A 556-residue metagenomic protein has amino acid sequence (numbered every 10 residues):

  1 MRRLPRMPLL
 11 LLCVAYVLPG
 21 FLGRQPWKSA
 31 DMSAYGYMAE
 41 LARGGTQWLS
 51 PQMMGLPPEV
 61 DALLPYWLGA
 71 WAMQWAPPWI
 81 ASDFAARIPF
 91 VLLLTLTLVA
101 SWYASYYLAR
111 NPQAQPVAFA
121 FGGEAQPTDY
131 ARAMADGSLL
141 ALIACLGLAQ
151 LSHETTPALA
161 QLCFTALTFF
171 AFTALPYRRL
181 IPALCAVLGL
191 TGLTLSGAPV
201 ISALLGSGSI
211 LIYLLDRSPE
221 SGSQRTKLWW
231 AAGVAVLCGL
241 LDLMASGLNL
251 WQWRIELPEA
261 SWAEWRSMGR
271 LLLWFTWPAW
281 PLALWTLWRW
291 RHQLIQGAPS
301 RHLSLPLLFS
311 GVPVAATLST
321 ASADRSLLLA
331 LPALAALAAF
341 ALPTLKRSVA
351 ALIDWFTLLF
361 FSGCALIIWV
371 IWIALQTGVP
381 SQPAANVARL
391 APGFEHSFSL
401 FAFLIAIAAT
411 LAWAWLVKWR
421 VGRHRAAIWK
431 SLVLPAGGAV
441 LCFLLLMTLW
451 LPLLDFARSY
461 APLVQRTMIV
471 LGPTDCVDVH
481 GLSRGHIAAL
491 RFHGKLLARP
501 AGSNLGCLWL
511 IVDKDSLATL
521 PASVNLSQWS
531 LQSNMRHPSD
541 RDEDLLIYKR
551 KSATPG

Functional and structural regions predicted by a protein language model:
R2-P5, L10, T155, A174-G556: Membrane-embedded architecture of ER/inner-membrane glycosylation machinery
V14-W48, Q252-L257: Aromatic-rich transmembrane-lumenal/periplasmic boundary elements in polytopic membrane proteins
A34-V60, L64-W67, W71: Extracytosolic helix-loop segments that constitute the early lumenal/periplasmic catalytic or substrate-binding loops
L63, W67, A76-A104, T128-D136 (+1 more regions): Loop-to-helix entry region of an early transmembrane alpha helix in multi-pass inner-membrane enzymes
D83, F119-Y130, L140-L159: Aromatic- and kink-enriched transmembrane "portal" helix at the membrane-lumen/periplasm boundary that abuts
I88-Q126, I143-A144, L167: Transmembrane-helix motifs of polytopic, lipid-linked glycan transferases
S101-A104, L148, T168, A283 (+1 more regions): Hydrophobic/aromatic residues in alpha-helical transmembrane segments
G147, A160-Y177, L334-L337: Specific aromatic-rich, kink-prone transmembrane helix
